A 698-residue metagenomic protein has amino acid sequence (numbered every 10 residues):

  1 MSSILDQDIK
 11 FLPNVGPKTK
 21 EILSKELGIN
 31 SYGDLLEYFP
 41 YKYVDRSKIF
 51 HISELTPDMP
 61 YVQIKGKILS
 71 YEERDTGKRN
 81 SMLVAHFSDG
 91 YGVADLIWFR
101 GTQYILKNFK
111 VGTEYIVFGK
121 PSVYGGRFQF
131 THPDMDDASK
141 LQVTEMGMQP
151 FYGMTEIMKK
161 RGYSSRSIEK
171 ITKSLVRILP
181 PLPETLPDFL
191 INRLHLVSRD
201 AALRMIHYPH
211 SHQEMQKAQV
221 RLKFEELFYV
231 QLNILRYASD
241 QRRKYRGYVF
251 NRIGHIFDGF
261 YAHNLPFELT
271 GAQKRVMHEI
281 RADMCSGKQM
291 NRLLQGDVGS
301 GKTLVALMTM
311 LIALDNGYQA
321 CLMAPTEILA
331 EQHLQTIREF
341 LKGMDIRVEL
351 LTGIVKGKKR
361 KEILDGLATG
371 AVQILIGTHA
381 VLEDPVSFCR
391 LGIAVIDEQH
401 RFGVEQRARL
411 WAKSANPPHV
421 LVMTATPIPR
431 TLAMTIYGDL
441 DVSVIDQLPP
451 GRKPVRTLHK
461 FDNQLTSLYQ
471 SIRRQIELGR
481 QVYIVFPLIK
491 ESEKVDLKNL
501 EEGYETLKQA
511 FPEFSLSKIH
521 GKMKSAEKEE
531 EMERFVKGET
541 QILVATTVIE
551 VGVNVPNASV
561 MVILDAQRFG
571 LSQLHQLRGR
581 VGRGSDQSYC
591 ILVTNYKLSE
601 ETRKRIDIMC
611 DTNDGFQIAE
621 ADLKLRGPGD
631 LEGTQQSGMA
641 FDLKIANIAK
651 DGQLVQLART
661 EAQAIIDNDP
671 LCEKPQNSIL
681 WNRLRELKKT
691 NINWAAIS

Functional and structural regions predicted by a protein language model:
M1-P13, K25, V230, D240: Long, highly charged, low-complexity intrinsically disordered interaction regions that mediate electrostatic DNA/RNA
E21-I22, Y248-L294: Conserved pre-motif I regulatory segment
Y38-I68: OB-fold nucleic-acid-binding modules
R74-N264: Upstream accessory/linker segments immediately N-terminal to the RecA-like ATPase cores of bacterial MutS and a subset
R275-H278, Q289-I608, L671: Inter-lobe coupling/hinge segments of SF2-like helicase ATPases
M532-I542, I549-P556, M561-L564, G579 (+3 more regions): Accessory helical-bundle/CTD segments and flexible terminal tails appended to RecA-like ATPase motors
